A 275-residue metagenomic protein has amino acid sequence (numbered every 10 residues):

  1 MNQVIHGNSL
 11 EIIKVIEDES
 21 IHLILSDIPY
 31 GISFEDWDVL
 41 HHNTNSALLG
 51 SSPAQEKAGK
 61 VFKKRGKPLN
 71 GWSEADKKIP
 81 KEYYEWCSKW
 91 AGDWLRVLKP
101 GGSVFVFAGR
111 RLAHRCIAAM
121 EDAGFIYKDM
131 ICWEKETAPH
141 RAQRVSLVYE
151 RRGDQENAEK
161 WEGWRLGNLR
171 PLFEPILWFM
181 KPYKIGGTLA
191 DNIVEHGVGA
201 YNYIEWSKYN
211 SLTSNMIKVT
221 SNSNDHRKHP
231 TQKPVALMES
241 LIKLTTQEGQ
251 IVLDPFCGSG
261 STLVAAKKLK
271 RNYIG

Functional and structural regions predicted by a protein language model:
N2-G275: Core catalytic lobe of class I
